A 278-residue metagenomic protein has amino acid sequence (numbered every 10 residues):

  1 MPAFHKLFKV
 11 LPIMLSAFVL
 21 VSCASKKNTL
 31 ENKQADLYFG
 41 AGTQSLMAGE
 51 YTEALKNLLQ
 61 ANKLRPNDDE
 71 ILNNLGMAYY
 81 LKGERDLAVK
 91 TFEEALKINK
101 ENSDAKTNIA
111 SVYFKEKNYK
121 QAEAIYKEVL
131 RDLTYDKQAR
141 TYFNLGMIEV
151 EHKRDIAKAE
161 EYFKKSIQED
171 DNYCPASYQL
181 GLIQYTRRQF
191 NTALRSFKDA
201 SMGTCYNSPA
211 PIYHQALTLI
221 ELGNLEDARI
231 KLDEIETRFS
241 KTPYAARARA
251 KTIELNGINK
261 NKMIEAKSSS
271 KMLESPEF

Functional and structural regions predicted by a protein language model:
V21-S22: C-terminal motif of bacterial Sec signal peptides marking the signal peptidase cleavage site
T29-K90, A124: Post-signal-peptide N-terminal segment of Sec-exported extracytoplasmic proteins
L30, L64, I98, D132-T134 (+3 more regions): Structural marker of alpha-solenoid helical repeat scaffolds
Q34-D36, D69-E70, S103-D104, K137-A139 (+3 more regions): Helix-start (N-cap) detector for alpha-helical repeat units in TPR-like alpha-solenoids, especially tetratricopeptide
F39, L46, N73, Y80 (+5 more regions): Position-specific recognition of the canonical hydrophobic site in helix A of tetratricopeptide repeat
G40, N74, L81, N108 (+4 more regions): Canonical tetratricopeptide repeat
G49-K56, K82-E94, E116-E128, H152-K165 (+2 more regions): Structural signature of tandem alpha-helical TPR/SEL1-like repeats, specifically the intra-repeat loop/turn
T204-Y213, T218-F278: Terminal, low-structured helical/coil segments at or just beyond the last alpha-helical repeat
